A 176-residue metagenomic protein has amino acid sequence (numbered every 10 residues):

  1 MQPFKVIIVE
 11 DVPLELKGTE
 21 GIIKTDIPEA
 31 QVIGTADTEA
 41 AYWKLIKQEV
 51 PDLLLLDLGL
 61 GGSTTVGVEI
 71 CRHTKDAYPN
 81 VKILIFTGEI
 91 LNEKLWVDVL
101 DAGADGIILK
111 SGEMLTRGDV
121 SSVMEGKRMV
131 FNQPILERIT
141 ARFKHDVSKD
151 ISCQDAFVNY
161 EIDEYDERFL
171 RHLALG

Functional and structural regions predicted by a protein language model:
E10: Conserved acidic carboxylate
P13-E20, E93: Charged phosphotransfer/docking patches of two-component systems
E20, T35-L53, G61: Acidic, metal-coordinating helix/loop segments flanking the phosphotransfer/catalytic sites of two-component signaling
T65-N80, V97: Short amphipathic alpha-helix used as the core "switch/output" element in two-component signaling
T74, N80-E93, I107-L109: A short, hydrophobic beta-strand element within the central beta-sheet of small alpha/beta folds
L100, D105, S111-F157: Short, flexible helix-to-coil linker/hinge segments that flank and couple to helix-turn-helix
S148-G176: Helix-turn-helix DNA-binding segment
